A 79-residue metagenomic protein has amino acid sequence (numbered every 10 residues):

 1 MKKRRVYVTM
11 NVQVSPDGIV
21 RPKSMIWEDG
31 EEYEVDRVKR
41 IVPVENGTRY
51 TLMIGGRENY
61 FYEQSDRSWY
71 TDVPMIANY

Functional and structural regions predicted by a protein language model:
M1-Y79: Cysteine-centric segments in proteins
